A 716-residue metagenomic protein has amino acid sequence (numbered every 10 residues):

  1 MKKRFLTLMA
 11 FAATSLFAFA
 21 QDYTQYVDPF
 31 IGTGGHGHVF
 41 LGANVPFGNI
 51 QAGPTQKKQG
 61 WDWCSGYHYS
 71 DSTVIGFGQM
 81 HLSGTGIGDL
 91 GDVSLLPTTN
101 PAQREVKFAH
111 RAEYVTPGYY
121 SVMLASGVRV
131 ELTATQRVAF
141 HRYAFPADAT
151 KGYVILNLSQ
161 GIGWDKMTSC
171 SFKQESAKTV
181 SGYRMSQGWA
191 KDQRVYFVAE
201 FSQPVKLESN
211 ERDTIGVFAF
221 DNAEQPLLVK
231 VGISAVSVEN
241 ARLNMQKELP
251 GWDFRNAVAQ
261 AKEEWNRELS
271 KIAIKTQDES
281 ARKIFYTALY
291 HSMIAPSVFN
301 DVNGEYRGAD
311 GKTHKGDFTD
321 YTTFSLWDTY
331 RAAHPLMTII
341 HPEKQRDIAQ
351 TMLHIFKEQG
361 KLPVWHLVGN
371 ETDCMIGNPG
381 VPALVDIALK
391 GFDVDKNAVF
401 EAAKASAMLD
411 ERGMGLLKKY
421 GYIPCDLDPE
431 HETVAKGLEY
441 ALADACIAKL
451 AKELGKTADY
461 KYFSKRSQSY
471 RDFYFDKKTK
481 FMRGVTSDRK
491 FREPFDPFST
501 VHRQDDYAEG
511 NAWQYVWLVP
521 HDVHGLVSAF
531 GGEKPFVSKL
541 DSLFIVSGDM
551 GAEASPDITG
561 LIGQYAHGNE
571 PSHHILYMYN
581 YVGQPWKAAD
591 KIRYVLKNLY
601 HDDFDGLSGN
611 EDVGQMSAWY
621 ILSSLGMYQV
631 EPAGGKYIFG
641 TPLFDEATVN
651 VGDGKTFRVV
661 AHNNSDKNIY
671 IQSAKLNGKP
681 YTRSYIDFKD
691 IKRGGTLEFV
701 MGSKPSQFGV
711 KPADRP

Functional and structural regions predicted by a protein language model:
M1-Q21: Bacterial Sec-dependent N-terminal signal peptides
Q21-P382, D386-L438, C446, A451-D472 (+8 more regions): Accessory carbohydrate-recognition regions in carbohydrate-active enzymes
A443: ATP-dependent phospho-/nucleotidyl transfer catalytic cores
M482: Conserved nucleotide-state-sensing and coupling region of NTP-binding domains
Y670: Extracellular attachment/recognition segments
